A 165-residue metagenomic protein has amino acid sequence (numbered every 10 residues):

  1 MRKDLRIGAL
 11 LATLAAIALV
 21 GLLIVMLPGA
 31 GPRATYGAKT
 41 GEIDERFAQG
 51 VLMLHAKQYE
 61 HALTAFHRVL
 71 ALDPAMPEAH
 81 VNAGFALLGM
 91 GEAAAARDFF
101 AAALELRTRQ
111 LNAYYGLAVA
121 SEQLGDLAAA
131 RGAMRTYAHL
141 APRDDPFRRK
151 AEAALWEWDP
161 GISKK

Functional and structural regions predicted by a protein language model:
K3-L11, L19-T35, R131-K165: Terminal, low-structured helical/coil segments at or just beyond the last alpha-helical repeat
L19-G37, E60-R68, A96-D98: Repeat-mediated protein-protein interaction surfaces in helical alpha-solenoids
Y36-L72: Alpha-helical segment of the N-proximal tetratricopeptide repeat
I43, P77-E78, L111-N112, D145-P146: Helix-start (N-cap) detector for alpha-helical repeat units in TPR-like alpha-solenoids, especially tetratricopeptide
A48, N82, G116, K150-A154: Canonical tetratricopeptide repeat
H55-R68, G89-A102, L124-T136, R148 (+1 more regions): Structural signature of tandem alpha-helical TPR/SEL1-like repeats, specifically the intra-repeat loop/turn
